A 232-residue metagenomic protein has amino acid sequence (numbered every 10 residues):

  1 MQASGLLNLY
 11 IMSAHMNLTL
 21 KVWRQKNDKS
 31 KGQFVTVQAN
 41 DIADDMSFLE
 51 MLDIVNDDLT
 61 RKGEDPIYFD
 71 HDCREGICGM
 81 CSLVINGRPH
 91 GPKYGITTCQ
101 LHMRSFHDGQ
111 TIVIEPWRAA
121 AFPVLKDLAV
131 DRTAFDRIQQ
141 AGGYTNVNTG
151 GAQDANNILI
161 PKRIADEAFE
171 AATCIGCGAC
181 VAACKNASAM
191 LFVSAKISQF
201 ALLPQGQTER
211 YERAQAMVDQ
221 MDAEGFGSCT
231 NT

Functional and structural regions predicted by a protein language model:
M1-M12: N-terminal amphipathic/basic-hydrophobic helices that include classical n-h-c signal peptides and signal-anchor
H15-V37: Eukaryote-biased recognition of intrinsically disordered, low-complexity regulatory segments
N17, G79, V84-G87, S105 (+2 more regions): Secreted/processed peptides and extracellular or luminal domains of membrane proteins
W23, N40, I85-G87: Short strand-turn-strand beta-turns centered on an Asx-Gly dipeptide
V35-M46: Short, contiguous acidic and Ser/Thr-rich linear segments
M46-D65, Q110-T232: Ferredoxin-type iron-sulfur electron-transfer modules in oxidoreductases and energy-metabolism complexes
V55-R88: A basic, amphipathic helix-loop patch mediating RNA/tRNA/ribosome contacts
C78-V130, A134: A generic, well-ordered mixed alpha/beta core segment in the N-terminal half of proteins
